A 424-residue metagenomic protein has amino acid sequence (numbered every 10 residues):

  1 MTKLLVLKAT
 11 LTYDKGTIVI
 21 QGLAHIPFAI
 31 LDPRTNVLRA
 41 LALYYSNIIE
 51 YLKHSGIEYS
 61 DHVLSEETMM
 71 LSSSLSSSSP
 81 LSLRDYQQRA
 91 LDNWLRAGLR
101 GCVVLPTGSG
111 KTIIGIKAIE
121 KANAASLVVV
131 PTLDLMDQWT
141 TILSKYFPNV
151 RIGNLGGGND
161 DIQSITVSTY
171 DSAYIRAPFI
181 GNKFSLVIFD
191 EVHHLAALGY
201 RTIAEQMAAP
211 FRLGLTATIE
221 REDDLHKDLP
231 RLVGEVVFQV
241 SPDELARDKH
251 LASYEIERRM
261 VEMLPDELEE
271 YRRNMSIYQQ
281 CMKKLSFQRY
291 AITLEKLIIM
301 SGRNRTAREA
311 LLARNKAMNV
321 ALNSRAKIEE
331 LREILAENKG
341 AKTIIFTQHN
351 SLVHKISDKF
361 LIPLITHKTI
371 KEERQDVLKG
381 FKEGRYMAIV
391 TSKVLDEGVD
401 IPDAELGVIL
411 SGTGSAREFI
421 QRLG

Functional and structural regions predicted by a protein language model:
M1-D85, R89: Accessory DNA-engaging acidic/polar modules
A97-I119: Walker A/P-loop
D137, V150-D161, K342-T347, S351-D396 (+1 more regions): Conserved helicase ATPase core of P-loop NTP-dependent helicases/translocases
G156-L186, A197-T202: Conserved helix/coil segment N-terminal to the catalytic DExD/H
N182-S185, K227, V390, E397-T413 (+1 more regions): A short beta-strand element within the Helicase C-terminal
H193-E255, E267-E269, R273: Post-DEXD/H (motif II) to motif III coupling segment of the RecA-like Helicase ATP-binding lobe
I219, S415-G424: Conserved SF2 helicase motif VI
Y290-R374: Conserved helicase/translocase motor-coupling segment
